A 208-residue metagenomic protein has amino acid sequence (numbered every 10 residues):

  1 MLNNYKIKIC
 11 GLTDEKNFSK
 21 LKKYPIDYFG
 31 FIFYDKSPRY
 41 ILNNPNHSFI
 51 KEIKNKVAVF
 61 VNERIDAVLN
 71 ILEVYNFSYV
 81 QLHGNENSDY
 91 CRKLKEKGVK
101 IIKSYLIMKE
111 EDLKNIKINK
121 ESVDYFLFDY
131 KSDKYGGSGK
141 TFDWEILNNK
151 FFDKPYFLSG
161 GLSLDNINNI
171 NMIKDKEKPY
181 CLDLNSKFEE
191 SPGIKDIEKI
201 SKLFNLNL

Functional and structural regions predicted by a protein language model:
M1-L208: Conserved N-terminal beta1-alpha1 strand-loop-helix module at the mouth
